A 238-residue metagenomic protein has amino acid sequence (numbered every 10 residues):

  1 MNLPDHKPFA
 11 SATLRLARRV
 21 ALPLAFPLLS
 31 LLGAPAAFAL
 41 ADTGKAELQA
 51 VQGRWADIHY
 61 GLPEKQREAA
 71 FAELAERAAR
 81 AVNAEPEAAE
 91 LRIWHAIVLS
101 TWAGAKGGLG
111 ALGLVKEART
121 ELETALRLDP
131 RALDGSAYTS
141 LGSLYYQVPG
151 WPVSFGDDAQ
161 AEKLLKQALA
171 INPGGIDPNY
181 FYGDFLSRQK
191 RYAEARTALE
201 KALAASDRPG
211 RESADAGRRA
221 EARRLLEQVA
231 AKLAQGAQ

Functional and structural regions predicted by a protein language model:
A37-R77: N-terminal leader/linker segments that initiate helical-solenoid repeat arrays
P86, P130-A132, P173: Short coil turns that delineate tetratricopeptide repeat
L91, G135-A137, P178: TPR alpha-solenoid repeat register
A205-Q238: Terminal, low-structured helical/coil segments at or just beyond the last alpha-helical repeat
